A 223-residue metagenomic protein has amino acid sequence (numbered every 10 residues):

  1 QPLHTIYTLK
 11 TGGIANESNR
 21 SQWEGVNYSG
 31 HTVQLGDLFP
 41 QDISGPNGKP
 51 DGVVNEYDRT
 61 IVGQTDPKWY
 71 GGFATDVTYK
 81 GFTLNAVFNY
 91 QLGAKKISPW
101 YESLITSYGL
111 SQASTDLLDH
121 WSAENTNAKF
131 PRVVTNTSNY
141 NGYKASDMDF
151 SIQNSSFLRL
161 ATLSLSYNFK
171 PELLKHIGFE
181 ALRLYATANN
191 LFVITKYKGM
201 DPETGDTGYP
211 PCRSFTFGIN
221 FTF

Functional and structural regions predicted by a protein language model:
Q1-Q64: Conserved small-residue
Q1-S21, L110-A113, H120-T126, L191-F223: C-terminal beta-signal and terminal closure region of outer-membrane beta-barrel proteins
P2-T5, T11, N16-S18, Q91-G178 (+1 more regions): Extracytoplasmic gating/loop element in the C-terminal half of outer-membrane beta-barrel translocons and assembly
W69, K80-F82, S156, G178-L182 (+1 more regions): Outer-envelope beta-barrel architecture signal
G72-A74, T162-S166, T216-G218: Membrane-embedded beta-strand positions in outer-membrane beta-barrel channels/transporters
T78, N89-Q91, T187-L191, T222: Outer-membrane beta-barrel pore domains and translocons
G81-A86, E172-L173: Repeated loop/turn-to-beta-strand initiation elements of outer-membrane beta-barrel proteins
A86, L184-A186, I219: Membrane-embedded beta-strand positions of outer-membrane beta-barrel proteins
